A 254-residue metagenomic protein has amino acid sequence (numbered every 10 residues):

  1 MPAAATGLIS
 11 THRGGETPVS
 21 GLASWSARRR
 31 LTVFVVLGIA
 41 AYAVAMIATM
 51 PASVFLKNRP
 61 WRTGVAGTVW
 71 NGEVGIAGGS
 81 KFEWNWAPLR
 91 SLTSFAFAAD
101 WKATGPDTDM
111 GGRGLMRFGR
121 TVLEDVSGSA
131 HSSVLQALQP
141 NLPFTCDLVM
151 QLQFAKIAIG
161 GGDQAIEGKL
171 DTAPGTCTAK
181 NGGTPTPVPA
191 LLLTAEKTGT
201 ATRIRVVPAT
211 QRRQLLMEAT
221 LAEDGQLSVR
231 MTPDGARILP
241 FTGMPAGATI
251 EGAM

Functional and structural regions predicted by a protein language model:
M1-R28: N-terminal Lys/Arg-rich, disordered targeting/topogenic segments
P18-T49: Hydrophobic membrane-insertion alpha-helices, especially the h-region of bacterial N-terminal signal peptides
Y42-G64: Aromatic-capped interface at the extracytoplasmic side of an N-terminal signal-anchor transmembrane helix
R62-C146, Q151-I157: N-terminal beta-strand/beta-hairpin edge segment
V65-V69, M116, G161, K197-G199 (+1 more regions): Generic beta-strand structural signal
L89-L92, L152, D163-P208, L239-A253: Beta-propeller and related beta-repeat scaffolds in trafficking/envelope systems
F97-A99, T121-A130, G168-L170, I204-V206 (+1 more regions): Short, hydrophobic/proline-enriched secondary-structure or compact coil segments at domain edges
V206-M254: Extracytoplasmic/luminal low-complexity segments enriched in Pro/Gly and acidic/polar residues that act as flexible
